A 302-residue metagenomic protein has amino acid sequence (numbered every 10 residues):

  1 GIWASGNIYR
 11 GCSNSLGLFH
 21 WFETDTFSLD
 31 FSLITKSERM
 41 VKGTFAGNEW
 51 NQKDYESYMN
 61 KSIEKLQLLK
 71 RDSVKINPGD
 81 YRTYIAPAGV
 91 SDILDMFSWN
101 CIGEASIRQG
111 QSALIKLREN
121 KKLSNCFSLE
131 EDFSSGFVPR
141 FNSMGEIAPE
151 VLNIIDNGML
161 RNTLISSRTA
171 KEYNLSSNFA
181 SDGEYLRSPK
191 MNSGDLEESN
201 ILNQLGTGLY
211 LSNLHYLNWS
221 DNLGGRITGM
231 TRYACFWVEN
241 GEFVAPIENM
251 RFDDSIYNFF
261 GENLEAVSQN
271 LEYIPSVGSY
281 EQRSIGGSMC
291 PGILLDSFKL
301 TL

Functional and structural regions predicted by a protein language model:
G1-P139, I147-E150, D156-M159, N200 (+3 more regions): Active-site bordering "gate/hinge" segments that shape substrate access to catalytic or cofactor-binding pockets
K116-L302: Dual-mode signal for accessory low-complexity, basic/Gly-rich regions
